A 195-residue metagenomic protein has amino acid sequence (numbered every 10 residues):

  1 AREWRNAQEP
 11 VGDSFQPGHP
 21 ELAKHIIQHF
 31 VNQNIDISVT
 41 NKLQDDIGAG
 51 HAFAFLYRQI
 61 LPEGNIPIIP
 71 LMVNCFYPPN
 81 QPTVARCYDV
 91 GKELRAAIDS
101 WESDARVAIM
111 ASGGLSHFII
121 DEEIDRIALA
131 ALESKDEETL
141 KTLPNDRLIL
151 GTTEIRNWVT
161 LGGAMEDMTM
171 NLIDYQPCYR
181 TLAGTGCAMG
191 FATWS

Functional and structural regions predicted by a protein language model:
A1-K92, A96-S100, I120-S195: Flexible, D/E/H-enriched segments
L71, A105-G113: Beta-strand elements within well-structured catalytic alpha/beta cores of enzymes that handle phosphate/sulfate esters
S116-F118: A structural signal for small-residue-enriched, beta-sheet-centric alpha/beta enzyme cores and oligomeric scaffold folds
